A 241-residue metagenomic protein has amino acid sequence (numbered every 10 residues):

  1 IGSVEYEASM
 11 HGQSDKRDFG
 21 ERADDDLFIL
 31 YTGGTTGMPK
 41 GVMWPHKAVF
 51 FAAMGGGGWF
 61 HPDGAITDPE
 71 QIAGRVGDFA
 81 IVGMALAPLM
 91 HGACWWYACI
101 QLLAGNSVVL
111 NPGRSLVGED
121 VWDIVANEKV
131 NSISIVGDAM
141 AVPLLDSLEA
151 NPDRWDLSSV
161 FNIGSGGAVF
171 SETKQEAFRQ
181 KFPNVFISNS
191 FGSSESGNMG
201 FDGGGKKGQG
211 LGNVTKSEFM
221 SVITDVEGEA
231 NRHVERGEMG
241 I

Functional and structural regions predicted by a protein language model:
I1-A23, F50, E149-A150, K216: ANL superfamily adenylate-forming
V4-E7, D24, K47, A87 (+4 more regions): Structural detector for helix-capping/boundary residues
Q13-Y31, M38, I72-V82, R236: Conserved pre-ATP/AMP-binding loop-to-beta segment of ANL
D26, T32-T35, G83, L89 (+5 more regions): Conserved S/T- and glycine-rich ATP-binding loop of Class I adenylate-forming
L27-G55, W59-D63: Conserved AMP-binding A3 loop
F50-G83, M90-S132: Conserved AMP-binding/adenylation subdomain of ANL enzymes
A87, G113, V130-A177, S188-N198: Adenylate-forming
N106, F161-I241: Conserved AMP-binding/adenylate-forming
